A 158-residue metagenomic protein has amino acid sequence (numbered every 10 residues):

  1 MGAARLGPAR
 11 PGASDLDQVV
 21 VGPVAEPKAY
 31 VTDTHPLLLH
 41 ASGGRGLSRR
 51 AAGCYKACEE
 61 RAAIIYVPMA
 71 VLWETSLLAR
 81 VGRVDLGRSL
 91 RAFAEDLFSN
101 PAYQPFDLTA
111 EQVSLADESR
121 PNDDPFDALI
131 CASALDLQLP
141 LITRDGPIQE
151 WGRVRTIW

Functional and structural regions predicted by a protein language model:
M1-V67, V81-D96, L137, P147 (+1 more regions): Short, well-structured N-terminal submotif of metal-dependent ribonuclease cores
V19, V24, D85-G87, S99-R144: Active-site neighborhoods of divalent-metal-dependent phosphate/nucleic-acid chemistry enzymes
P36, V71, Q112, I130 (+1 more regions): Alpha-helix capping/helix-boundary segments
T75: Phosphate/NTP-binding elements of NTP-utilizing enzymes
L78: ABC-type ATPase nucleotide-binding domain
P101, W151-G152: Short, structured coil segments at secondary-structure junctions
R153-W158: Active-site regions of enzymes building and remodeling cell-envelope glycoconjugates
